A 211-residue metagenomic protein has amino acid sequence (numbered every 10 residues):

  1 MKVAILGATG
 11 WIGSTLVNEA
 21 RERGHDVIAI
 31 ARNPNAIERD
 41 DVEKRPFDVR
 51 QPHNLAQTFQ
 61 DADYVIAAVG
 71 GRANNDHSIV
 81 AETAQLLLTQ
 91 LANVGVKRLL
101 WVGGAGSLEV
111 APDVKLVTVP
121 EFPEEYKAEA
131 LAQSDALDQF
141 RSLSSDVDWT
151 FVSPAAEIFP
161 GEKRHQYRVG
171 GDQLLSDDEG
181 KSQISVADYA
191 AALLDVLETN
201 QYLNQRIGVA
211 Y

Functional and structural regions predicted by a protein language model:
V3-R23: N-terminal Rossmann NAD(P)H-binding glycine-rich loop of SDR-like oxidoreductase domains
W11, T15, N74, I158: NAD(P)H-binding Rossmann-fold N-terminus in SDR/SDR-like oxidoreductases, specifically the glycine-rich beta1-alpha1
I28, Q85-A128, S142: Conserved Rossmann-fold NAD(P)-dependent oxidoreductase catalytic core, especially the SDR/UDP-sugar
A29-A36, A155-A156: Short, polar loop motifs at secondary-structure junctions
N35-N93, E198-Q201: NAD(P)H-binding glycine-rich loop region in Rossmannoid oxidoreductase-like domains and their noncatalytic homologs
A132, G180-L194, Q205: Substrate-positioning beta->alpha
D138-P160: Conserved beta-loop-beta element that borders a ligand/cofactor-binding pocket
T199-Y211: Core catalytic loop region at the nicotinamide-binding pocket of NAD(P)H-dependent oxidoreductases
